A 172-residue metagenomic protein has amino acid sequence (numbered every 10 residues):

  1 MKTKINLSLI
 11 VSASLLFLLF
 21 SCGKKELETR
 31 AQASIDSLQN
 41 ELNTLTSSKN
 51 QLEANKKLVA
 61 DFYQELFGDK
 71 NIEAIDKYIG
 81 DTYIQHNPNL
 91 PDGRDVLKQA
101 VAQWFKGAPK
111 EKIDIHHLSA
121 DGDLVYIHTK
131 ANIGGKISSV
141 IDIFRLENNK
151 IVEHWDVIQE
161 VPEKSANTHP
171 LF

Functional and structural regions predicted by a protein language model:
M1-A31, S37: Bacterial Sec-dependent N-terminal signal peptides
C22-E65, N71-E73, K77, T168-F172: Short, low-complexity N-terminal intrinsically disordered segments enriched in polar/charged residues
I72-L118: A solvent-exposed, acidic/Ser-Thr-rich amphipathic alpha-helical stretch
I75, A120-L124, F144-V152: Short, solvent-exposed coil/turn segments at beta-strand boundaries
G80-D81, D123-I127: Short, hydrophobic/aromatic-rich segments at coil-to-beta transitions
E111-I113, K136-I141: Short, surface-exposed coil-to-beta transition loops
Y126-G134: Short beta-strand segments that buttress and anchor functional surface loops
V140-N167: Short beta-strand edge/turn micro-motifs at domain boundaries
